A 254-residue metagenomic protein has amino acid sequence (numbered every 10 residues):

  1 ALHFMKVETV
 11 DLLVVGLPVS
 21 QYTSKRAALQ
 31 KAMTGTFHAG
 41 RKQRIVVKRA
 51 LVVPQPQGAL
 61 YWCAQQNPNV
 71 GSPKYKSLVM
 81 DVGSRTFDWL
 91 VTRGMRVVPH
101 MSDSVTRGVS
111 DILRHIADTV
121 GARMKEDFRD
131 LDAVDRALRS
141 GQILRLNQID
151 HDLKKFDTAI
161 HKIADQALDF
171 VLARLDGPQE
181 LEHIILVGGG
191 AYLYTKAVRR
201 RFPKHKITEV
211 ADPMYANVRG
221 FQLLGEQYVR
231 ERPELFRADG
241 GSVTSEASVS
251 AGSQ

Functional and structural regions predicted by a protein language model:
A1-S77, R96-D111, R123, R129-I185 (+1 more regions): Nucleotide/phosphate-binding catalytic cleft detector across ATP-hydrolyzing and phosphate-transferring enzymes
G58, S84-R85: Short, glycine/acidic-enriched loop or turn micro-motifs at the edges of active sites
D81: Conserved catalytic-loop position in the HRD/HxD motif
R85, G190-A191: Gly/Ser/Thr-rich beta-alpha loop segments that engage phosphate groups in nucleotides
F87-V91: Short beta-strand scaffold segments in enzyme catalytic cores
I116: P-loop NTP-binding/switch modules centered on Walker-like glycine-rich loops
